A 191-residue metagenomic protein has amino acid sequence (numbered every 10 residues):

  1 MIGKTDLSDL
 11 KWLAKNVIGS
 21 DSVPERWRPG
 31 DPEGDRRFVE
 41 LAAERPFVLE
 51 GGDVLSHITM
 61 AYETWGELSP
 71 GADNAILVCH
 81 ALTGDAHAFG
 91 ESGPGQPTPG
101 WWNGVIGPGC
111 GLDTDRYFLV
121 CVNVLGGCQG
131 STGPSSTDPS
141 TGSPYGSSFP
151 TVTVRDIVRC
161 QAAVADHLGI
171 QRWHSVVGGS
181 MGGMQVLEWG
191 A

Functional and structural regions predicted by a protein language model:
I2-A75, S92: Catalytic-loop region of hydrolases
E63, E67-L68, A72-D138: N-terminal cap/lid subdomain of alpha/beta-hydrolase-fold enzymes
L77-V78, C121, S175-V177, E188: A structural signal for short, well-ordered beta-strand segments and their strand-loop junctions that often border
W101-I106, G146-V152: A short acidic, glycine-rich active-site loop that binds or catalyzes chemistry on phosphate/adenosine moieties
S131-T151: Short acidic, low-complexity segments enriched in Ser/Thr/Gly/Pro
G142-S148, R155-S175, L187: Conserved acidic catalytic loop of the alpha/beta-hydrolase fold
S180: Catalytic nucleophile serine of serine hydrolases, specifically the conserved "nucleophile elbow" pentapeptide
G183-A191: Short glycine-enriched nucleophile-adjacent loop and the immediately C-terminal alpha-helix near the catalytic center
